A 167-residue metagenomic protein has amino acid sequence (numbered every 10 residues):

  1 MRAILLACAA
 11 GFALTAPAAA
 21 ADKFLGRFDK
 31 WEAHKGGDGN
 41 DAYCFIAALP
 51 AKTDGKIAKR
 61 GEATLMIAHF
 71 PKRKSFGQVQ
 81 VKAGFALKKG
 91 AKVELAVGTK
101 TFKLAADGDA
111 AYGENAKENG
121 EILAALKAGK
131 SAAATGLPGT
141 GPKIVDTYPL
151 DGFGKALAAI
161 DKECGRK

Functional and structural regions predicted by a protein language model:
M1-I4: Positively charged n-region of N-terminal signal peptides that target proteins for export
A7-T15: Bacterial N-terminal signal peptides
A20-K167: A generic "folded-domain core" signal
